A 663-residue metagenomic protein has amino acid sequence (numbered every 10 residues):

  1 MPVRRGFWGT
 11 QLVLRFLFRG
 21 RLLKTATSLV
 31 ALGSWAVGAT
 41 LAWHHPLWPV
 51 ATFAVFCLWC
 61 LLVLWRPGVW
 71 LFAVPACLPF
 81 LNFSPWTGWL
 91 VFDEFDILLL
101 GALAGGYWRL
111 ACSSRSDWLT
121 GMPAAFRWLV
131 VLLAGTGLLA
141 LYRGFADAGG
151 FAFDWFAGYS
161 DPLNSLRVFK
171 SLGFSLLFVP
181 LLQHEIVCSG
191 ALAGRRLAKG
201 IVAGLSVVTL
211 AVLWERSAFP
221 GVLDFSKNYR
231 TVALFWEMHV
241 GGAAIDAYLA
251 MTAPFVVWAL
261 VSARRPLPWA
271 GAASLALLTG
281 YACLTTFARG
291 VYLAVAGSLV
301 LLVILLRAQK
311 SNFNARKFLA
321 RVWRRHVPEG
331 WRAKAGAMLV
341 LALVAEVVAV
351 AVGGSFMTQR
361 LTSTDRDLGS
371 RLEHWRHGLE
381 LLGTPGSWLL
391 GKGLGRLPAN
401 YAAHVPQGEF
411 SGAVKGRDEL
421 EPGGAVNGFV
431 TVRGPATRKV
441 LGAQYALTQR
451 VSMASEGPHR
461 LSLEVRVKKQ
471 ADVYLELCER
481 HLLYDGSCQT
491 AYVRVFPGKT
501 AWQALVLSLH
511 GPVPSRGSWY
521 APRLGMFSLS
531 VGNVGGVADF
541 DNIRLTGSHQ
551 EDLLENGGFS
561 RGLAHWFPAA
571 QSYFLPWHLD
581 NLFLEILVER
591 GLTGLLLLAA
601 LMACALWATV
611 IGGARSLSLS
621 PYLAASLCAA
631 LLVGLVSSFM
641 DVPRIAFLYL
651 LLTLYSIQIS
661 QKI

Functional and structural regions predicted by a protein language model:
P2-F7, R15, R19, A263 (+8 more regions): A juxtamembrane structural motif centered on a specific transmembrane helix
P2-V37, L41, V55-C60, R127-Y142 (+10 more regions): Alpha-helical transmembrane segments of multi-pass inner-membrane proteins
P2-W8, S84-P85, L138-L163, G194 (+8 more regions): Membrane-interfacial helix-loop-helix modules of multi-pass inner-membrane proteins that assemble, modify, or transport
H44-V50, V91-F95, N164-L172, L234-T252 (+3 more regions): Membrane-interface micro-motifs in multi-pass membrane enzymes
L61-F169, A630: N-terminal hydrophobic segments of proteins, predominantly signal-anchor/transmembrane helices of inner/organellar
A76, N82-S84, T285, N581-R590 (+1 more regions): Membrane helix-loop boundary segments at the extracytoplasmic
V91, Y142, L213-F219, Y281 (+10 more regions): A membrane-periplasm/extracellular boundary helix in multi-pass inner-membrane enzymes that assemble envelope glycans
V212, S387, L394-G395, A399-L579 (+1 more regions): Extracellular and organelle-lumenal recognition/adhesion modules and their flexible linkers in secreted
